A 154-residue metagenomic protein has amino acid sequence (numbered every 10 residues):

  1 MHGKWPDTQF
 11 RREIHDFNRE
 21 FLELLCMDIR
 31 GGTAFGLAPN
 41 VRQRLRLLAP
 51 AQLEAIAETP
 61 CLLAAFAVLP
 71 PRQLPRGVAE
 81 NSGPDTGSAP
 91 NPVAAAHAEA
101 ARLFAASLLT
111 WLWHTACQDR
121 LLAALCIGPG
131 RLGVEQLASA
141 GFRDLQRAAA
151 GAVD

Functional and structural regions predicted by a protein language model:
M1-N81: Structure-specific DNA junction-binding interface
K4, F35, N91, R102-L103 (+1 more regions): Generic signal for short, ordered secondary-structure residues within or immediately flanking folded domains
Q9, E13, A96-A100, L121 (+1 more regions): Conserved aromatic-histidine-acidic binding/catalytic patches
R44, A101, A105-A149: Amphipathic alpha-helical packing elements
A79-P90: Short, charge-rich amphipathic alpha-helices with coiled-coil/heptad character
A89-S107: Membrane-interacting alpha-helical segments
V153: Catalytic or ion-translocation cores adjacent to nucleophile or general acid/base/metal-coordination motifs in diverse
